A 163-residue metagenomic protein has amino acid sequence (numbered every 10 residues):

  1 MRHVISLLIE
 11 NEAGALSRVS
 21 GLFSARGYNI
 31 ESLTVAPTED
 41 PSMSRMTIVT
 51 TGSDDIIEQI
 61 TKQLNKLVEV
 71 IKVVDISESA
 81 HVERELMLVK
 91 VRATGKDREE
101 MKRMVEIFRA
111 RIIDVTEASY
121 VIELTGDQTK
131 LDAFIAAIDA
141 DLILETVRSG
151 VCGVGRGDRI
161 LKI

Functional and structural regions predicted by a protein language model:
M1-R45, V49-I163: Long, contiguous binding/interaction regions
